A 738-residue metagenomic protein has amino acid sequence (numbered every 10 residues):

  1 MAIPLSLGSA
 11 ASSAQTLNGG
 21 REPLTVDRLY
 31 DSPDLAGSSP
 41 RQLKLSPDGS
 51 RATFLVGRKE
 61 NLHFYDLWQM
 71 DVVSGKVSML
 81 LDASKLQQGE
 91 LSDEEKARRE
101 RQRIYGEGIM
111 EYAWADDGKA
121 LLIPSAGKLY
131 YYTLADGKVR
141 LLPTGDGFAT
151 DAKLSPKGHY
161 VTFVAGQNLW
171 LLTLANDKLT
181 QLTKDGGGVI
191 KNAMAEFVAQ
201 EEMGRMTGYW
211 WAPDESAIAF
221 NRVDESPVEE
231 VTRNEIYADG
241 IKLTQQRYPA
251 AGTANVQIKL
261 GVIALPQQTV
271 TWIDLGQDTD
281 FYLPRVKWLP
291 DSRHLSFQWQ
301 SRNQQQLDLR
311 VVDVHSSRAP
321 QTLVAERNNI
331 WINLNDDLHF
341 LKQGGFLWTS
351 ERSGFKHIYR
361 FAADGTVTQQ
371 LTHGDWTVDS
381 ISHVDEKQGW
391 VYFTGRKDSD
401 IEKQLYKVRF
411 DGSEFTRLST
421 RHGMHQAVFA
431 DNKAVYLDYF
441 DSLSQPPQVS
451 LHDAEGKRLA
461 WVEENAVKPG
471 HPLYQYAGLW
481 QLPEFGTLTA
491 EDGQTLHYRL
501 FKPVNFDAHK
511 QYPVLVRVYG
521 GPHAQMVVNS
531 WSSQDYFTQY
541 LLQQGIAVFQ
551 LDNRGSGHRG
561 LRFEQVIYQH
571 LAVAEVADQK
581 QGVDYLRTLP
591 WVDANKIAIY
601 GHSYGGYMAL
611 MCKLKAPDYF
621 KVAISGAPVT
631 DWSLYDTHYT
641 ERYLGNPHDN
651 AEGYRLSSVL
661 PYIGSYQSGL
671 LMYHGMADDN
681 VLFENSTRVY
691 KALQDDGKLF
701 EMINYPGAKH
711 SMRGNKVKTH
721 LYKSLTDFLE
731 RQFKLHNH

Functional and structural regions predicted by a protein language model:
I3-L7, A11-V435, L443-Q445, L451-H452 (+1 more regions): Beta-propeller folds
Q42, E229-E230, W272, P284 (+3 more regions): Serine-hydrolase catalytic core recognition
